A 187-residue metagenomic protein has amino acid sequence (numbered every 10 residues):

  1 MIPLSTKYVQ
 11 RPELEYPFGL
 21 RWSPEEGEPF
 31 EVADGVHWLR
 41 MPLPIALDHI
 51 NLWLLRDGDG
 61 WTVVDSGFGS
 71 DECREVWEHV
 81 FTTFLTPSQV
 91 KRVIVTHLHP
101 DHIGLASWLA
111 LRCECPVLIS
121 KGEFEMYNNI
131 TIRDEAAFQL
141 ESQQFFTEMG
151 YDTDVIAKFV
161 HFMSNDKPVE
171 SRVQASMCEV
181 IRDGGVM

Functional and structural regions predicted by a protein language model:
M1-R21: N-terminal presequences and immediately downstream first alpha-helices
E15-F18, V32, L39-P42, K167 (+1 more regions): Intrinsically disordered, low-complexity segments enriched in polar/charged residues with Gly/Pro, especially when
P17, G67, V95-T96: A generic secondary-structure micro-motif detector that highlights 1-2 residue hydrophobic/ambivalent hotspots embedded
R21-E25, I156: Short, compositionally biased leader-like segments
W22-S23, A46-D48, C178-I181: Short solvent-exposed loop/turn micro-motifs enriched in small/polar/acidic residues
E26-F84, S88: Conserved beta-strand hairpin/beta-sheet module of binuclear metal-dependent hydrolase folds, prominently
E31-V32, L54, V180-M187: Core dinuclear metal-dependent hydrolase active-site scaffold
E72, E78-V186: Active-site HxH/HxHxD metal-binding segment of metal-dependent hydrolases
